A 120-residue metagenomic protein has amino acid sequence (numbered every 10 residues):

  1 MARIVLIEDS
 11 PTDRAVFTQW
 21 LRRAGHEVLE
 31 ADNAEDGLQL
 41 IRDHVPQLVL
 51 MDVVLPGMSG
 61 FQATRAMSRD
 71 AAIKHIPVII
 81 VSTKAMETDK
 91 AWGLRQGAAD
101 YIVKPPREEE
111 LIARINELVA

Functional and structural regions predicted by a protein language model:
E8: Conserved acidic carboxylate
P11-L29, L118: Two-component/phosphorelay signaling modules centered on CheY-like receiver
H44-L50, L55: Active-site beta3 strand of CheY-like receiver
P56, K74, M86, K104: The feature encodes the CheY-like receiver
P106-N116: C-terminal output helix
